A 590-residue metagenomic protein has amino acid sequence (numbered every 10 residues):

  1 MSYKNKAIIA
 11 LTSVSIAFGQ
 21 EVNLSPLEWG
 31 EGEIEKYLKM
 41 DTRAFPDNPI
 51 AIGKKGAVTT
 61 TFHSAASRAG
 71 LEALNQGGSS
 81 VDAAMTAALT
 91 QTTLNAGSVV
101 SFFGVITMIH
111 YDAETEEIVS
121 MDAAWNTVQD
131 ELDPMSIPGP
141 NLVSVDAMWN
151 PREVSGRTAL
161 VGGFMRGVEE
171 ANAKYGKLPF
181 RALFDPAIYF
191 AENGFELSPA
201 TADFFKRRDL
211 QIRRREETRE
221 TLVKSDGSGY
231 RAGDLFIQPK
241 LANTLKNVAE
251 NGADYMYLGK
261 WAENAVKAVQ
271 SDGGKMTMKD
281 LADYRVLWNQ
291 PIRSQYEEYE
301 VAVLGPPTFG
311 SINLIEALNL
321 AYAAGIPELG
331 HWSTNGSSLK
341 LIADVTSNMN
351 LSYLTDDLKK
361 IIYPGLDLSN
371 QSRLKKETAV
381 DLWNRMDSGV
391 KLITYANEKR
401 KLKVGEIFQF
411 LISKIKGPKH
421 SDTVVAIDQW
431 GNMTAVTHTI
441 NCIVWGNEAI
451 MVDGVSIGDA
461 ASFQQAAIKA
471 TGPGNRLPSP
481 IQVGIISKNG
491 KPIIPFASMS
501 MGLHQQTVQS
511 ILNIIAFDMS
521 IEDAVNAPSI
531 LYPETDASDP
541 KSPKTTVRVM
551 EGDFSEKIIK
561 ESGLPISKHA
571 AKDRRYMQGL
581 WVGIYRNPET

Functional and structural regions predicted by a protein language model:
S2-A10: Sec-dependent signal peptide recognition, specifically the positively charged N-region followed immediately by
T12-I16: Hydrophobic core
E21-R68, E72, S80-N251, M256-L258 (+1 more regions): Noncatalytic scaffold domains of N-terminal-nucleophile
K36-Y37, I326-T439, K568: Internal maturation/activation junctions in enzymes
V81, T93-V100, G104-V119, L142 (+7 more regions): Active-site rim segments in enzyme catalytic domains, especially the processed small/beta chain of N-terminal
S120-K174, K206, L304-P327, G474-E534: N-terminal accessory/precursor segments of enzymes
W288, P418-S421, S479-I481: Short, small/polar residue-rich loop motifs at catalytic or cofactor-binding pockets
K359, W430, N475, T507 (+1 more regions): Extended C-terminal subregions enriched in glycine
